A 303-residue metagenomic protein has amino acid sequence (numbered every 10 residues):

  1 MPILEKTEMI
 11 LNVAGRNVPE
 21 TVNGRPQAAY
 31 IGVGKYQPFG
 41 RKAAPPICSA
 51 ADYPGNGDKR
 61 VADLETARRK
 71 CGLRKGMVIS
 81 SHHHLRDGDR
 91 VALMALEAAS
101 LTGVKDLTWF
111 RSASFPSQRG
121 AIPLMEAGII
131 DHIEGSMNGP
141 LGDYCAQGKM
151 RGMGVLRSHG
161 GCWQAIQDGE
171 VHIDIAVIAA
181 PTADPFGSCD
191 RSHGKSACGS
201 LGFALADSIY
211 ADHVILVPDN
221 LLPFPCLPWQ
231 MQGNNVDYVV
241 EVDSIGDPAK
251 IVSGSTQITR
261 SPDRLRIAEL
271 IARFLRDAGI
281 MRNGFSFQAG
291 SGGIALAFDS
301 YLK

Functional and structural regions predicted by a protein language model:
P2-K303: Conserved alpha/beta enzyme-core scaffold
